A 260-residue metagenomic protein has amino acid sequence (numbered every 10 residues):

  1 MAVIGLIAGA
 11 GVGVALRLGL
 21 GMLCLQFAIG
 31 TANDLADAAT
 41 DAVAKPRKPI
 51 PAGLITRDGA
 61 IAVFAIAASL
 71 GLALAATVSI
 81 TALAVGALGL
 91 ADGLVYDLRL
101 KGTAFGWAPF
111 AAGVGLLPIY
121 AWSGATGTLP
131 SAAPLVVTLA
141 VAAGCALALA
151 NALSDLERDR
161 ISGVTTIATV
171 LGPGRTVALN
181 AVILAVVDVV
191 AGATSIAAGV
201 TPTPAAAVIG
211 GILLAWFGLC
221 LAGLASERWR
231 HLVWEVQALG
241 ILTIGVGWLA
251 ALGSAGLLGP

Functional and structural regions predicted by a protein language model:
M1-P260: Multi-pass alpha-helical membrane architecture of UbiA-family and related isoprenoid/lipid prenyltransferases
